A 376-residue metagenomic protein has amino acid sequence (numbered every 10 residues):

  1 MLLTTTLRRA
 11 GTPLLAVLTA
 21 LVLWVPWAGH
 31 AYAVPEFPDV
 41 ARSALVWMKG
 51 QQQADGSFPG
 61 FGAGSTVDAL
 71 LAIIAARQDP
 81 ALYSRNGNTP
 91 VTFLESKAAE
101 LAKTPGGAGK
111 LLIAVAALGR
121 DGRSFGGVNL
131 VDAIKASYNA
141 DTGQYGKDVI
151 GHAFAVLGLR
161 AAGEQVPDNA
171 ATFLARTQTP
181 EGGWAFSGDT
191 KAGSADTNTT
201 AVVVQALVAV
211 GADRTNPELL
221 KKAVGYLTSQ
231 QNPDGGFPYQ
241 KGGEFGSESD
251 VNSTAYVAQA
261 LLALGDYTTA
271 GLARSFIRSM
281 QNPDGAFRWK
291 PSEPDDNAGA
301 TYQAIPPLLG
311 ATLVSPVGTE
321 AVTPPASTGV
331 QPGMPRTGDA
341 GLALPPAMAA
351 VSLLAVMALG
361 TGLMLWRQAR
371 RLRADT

Functional and structural regions predicted by a protein language model:
L2-L15: Bacterial N-terminal signal peptides that target proteins for export
P13-P26: Bacterial N-terminal signal peptides
W24-E36: Sec-dependent signal peptide cleavage junction
A33-V40, S57-L82, A99-F125, G143-A170 (+4 more regions): An alpha-helical repeat/solenoid feature that recognizes helix-turn-helix modules
S315-A343: C-terminal low-complexity, Ser/Thr- and acidic/Pro-rich disordered "stalk" regions positioned immediately N-terminal
D339-L354: Juxtamembrane/start-of-transmembrane alpha-helix segments at the extracytoplasmic/lumenal side of membrane anchors
A350-T376: C-terminal membrane-anchoring or membrane-association module
